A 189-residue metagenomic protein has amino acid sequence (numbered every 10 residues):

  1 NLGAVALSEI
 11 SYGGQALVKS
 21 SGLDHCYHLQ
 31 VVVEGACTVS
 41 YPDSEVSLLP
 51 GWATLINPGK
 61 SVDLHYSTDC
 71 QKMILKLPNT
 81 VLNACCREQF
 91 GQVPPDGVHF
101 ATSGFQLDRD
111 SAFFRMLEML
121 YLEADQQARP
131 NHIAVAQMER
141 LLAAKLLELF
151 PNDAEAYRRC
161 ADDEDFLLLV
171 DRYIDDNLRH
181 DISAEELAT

Functional and structural regions predicted by a protein language model:
N1-L2, S67: A short beta-turn/loop motif at secondary-structure boundaries
L2-V5, Y12-L17, L23-P42, N79: Glycine- and acidic-residue-biased ligand/ion/polar-headgroup-sensing regions
G3-A6, H25, K60, D96-V98: Generic structural motif recognizing short loop/turn segments at the entrances and edges of beta-strands
L7-E9, H28-L29, A53-L55, I74: Conserved hydrophobic/aromatic beta-strand scaffold that supports enzyme active sites
I10-S11, L49: Short linear motifs in exposed loops
S20-L23, Y66-T68: Short glycine/proline-enriched turns and hinge-like loops at secondary-structure junctions
T38-L178, A184: Alpha-helical bundle regulatory/interaction domains
E186-A188: The alpha-helix within a helix-turn-helix
